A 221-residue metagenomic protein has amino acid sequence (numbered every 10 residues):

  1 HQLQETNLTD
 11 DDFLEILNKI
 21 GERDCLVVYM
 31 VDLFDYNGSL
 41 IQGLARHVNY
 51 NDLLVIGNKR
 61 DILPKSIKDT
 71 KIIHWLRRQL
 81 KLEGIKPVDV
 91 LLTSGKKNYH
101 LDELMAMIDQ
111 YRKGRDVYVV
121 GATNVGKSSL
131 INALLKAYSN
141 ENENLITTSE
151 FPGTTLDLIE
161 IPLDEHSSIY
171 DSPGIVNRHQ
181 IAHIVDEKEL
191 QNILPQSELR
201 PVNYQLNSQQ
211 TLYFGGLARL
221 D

Functional and structural regions predicted by a protein language model:
H1-K86: Long, basic/Gly/Ser/Thr-rich N-terminal segments that mediate initial subcellular attachment or targeting
H1-L26, N51-L54, R60, N142-D221: Helix-rich effector regions associated with P-loop NTPase G domains
D32, L135, P173-G174: Short glycine-/small-residue-rich Rossmann-like dinucleotide-binding loops
Y36-N37, L63-P64, Y99, V176-H179: Catalytic P-loop NTPase motifs of RecA-like helicase/translocase cores
L40, S66, D102, I161 (+1 more regions): Short, function-defining helix-loop hinge/capping sites that tune catalysis or transport
L44-V48, I108-Y111, I161-L163: Alpha-helix C-terminal capping segments
D52-L54, R60-V125, I131-P152: Canonical P-loop GTPase G-domain recognition
